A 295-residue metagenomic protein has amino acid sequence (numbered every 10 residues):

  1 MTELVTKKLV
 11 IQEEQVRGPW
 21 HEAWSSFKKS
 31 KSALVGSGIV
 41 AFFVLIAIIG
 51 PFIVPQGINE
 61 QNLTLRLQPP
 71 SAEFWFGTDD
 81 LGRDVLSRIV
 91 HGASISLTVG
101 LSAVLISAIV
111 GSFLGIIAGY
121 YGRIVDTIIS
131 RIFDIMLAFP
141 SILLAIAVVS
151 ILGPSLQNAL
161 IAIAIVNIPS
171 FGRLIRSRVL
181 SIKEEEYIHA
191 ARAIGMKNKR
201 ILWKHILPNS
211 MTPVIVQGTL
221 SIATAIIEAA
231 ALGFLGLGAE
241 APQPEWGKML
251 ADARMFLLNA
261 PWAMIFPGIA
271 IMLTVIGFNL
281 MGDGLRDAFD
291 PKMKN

Functional and structural regions predicted by a protein language model:
M1-S112, I116, R123-I124, A138 (+4 more regions): Gly/Trp-centered helix-boundary motif
F43, I116, A145-S150, A159 (+5 more regions): Transmembrane alpha-helix boundary and packing residues in multipass membrane permease domains and related
W75, V85, I109-G111, I116-I182 (+1 more regions): Generic hydrophobic transmembrane alpha-helix motif, especially the helices
V148-I151, I163, R178-V179, E228-A270: Glycine-rich helix-loop "coupling/hinge" segments at transmembrane-helix boundaries in multipass transporters
Y187-I194, L202: Helix-loop-helix units of permease transmembrane domains in multi-pass membrane transporters, especially ABC
S210-P213, G277: Conserved ATP-binding N-box helix of the HATPase_c
